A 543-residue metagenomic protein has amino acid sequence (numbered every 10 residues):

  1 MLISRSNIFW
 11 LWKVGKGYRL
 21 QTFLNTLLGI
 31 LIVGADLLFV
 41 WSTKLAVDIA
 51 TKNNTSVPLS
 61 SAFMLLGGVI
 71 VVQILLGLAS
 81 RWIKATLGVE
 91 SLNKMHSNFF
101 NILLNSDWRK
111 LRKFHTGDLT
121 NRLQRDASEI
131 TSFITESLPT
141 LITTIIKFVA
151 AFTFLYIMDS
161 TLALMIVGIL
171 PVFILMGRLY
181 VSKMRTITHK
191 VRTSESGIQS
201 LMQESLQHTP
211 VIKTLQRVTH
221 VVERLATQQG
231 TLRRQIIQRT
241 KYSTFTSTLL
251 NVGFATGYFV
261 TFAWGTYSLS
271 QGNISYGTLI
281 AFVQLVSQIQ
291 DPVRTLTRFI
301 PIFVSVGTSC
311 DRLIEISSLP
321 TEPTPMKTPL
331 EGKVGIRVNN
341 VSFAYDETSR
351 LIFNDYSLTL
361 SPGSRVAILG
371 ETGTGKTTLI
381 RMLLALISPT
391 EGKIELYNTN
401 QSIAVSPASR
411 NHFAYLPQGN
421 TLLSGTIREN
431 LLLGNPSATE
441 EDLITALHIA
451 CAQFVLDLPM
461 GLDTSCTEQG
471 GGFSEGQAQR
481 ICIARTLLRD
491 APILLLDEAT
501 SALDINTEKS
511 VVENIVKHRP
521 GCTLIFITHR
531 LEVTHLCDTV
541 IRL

Functional and structural regions predicted by a protein language model:
M1-D36, T51, T55-L65, S80-K84 (+10 more regions): Membrane-integrated ABC transporters
W12-L20, W108-R109, R125-I134, L138 (+7 more regions): An intracellular "coupling" helix at the cytosolic face of ABC transporter transmembrane type-1 domains
G17, Q21-I32, L65, V69-Q73 (+3 more regions): Transmembrane helices of ABC transporter permease
S97-N121, R125-A127, L201-R224, E315-M326 (+3 more regions): Short intracellular "coupling" helices and adjacent cytoplasmic loop segments at the cytosolic face of multi-pass
R217, K241, L285-I316: Cytosolic ends of transmembrane helices, especially the final helix of ABC transmembrane type-1 domains
T378, A414, G419, I427-N430 (+1 more regions): ABC-family ATPase nucleotide-binding domain "signature/switch" substructure
L384: Helix-to-loop junction immediately C-terminal to a conserved catalytic motif
N420-S465: Conserved "ABC signature" C-loop
